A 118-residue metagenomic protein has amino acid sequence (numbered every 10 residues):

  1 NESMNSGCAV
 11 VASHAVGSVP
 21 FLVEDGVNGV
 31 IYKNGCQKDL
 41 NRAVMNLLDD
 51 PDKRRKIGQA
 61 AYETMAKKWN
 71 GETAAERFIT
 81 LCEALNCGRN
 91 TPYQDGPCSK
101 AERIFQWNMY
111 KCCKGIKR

Functional and structural regions predicted by a protein language model:
N1-N5, P20-F21, V27: Short alpha-helical segment that forms part of, or immediately flanks, the ligand-binding pocket in carbohydrate-active
S3-M4, V11, L40: Short hydrophobic faces within alpha-helices
A9-S13, V23: Short hydrophobic beta-strand element within catalytic cores of glycosyltransferases and related nucleotide-activated
A15-S18: Short, flexible, glycine-rich and Lys/Arg-enriched loop motifs at helix boundaries that contact anionic partners
D25-G26, V30-Q37, N46-P51: Conserved acidic donor-binding segment of nucleotide-sugar-dependent glycosyltransferases
D39-R42, N46, K53-K67, A74-T80 (+1 more regions): A short, well-ordered alpha-helix in the C-terminal region of glycosyltransferases
K67, E72-R118: C-terminal amphipathic helix plus adjacent low-complexity, charged tail appended to glycosyltransferase catalytic
